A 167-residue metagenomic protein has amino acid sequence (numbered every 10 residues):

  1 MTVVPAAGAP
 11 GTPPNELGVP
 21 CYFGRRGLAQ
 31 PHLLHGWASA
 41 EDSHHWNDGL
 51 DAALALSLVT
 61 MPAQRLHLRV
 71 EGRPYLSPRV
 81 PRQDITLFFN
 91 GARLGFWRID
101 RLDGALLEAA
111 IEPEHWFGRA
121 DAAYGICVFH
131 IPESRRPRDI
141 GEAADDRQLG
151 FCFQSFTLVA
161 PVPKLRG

Functional and structural regions predicted by a protein language model:
M1-A63, L76-V80, P132-G167: Glycan-recognition and processing domains
T60-P62, G91, R101-D103: Short loop/turn positions at the edges of beta-strands in beta-sheet-rich folds
L68-V70, F156: Generic structural signal for small/hydrophobic residues in well-ordered secondary structure, especially within
R73-L76, E114: Short beta-turn/strand-loop junction motif enriched in small, turn-promoting residues
V80-R93: Short, surface-exposed beta-strand/strand-loop-strand elements in extracellular ectodomains
L94-D121: Extracellular carbohydrate recognition and processing domains and analogous Trp-centered ligand-binding platforms
A120-R136: Cysteine-clustered segments with highest specificity for TGF-beta superfamily mature ligands
